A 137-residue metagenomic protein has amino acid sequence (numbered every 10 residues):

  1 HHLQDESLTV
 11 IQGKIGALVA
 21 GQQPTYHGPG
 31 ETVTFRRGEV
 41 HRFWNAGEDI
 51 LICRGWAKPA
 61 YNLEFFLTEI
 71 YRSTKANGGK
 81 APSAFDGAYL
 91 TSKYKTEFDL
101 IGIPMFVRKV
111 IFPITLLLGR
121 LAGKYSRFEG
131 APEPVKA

Functional and structural regions predicted by a protein language model:
H2-Q4, T9, G16-A137: Jelly-roll (double-stranded beta-helix
